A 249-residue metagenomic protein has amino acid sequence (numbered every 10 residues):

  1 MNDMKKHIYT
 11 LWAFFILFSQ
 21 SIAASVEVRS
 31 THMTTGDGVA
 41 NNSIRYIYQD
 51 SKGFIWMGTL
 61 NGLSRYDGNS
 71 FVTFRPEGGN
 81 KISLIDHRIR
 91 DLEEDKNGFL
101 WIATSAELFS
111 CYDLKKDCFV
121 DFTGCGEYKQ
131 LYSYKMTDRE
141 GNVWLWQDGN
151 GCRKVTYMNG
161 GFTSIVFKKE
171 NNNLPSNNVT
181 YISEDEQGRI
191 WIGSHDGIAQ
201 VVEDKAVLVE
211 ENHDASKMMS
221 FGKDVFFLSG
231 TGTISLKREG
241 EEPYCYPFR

Functional and structural regions predicted by a protein language model:
M1-R249: Carboxylate-rich, polar loop motifs that coordinate divalent cations or form catalytic acidic clusters
